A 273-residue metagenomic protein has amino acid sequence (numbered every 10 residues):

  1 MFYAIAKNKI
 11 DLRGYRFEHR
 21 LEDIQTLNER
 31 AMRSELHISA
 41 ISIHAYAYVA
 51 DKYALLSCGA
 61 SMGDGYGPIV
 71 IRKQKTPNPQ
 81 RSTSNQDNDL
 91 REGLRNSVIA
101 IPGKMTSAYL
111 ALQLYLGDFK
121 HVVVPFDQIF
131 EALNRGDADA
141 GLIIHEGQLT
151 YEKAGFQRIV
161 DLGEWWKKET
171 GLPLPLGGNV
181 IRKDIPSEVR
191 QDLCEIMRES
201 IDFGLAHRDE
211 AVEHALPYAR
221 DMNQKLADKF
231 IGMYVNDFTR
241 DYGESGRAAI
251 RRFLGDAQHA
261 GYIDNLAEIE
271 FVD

Functional and structural regions predicted by a protein language model:
M1-E22: Short, polar/charged alpha-helical segment
M1-N8, Y66-N78, N85-A140, E146 (+1 more regions): Bilobed "Venus flytrap"/periplasmic-binding protein-like clamshell domains and structurally analogous long
D23-Q25, S34-A47, P125-F126, I143-L149: Beta->alpha turn/N-cap motifs
R30-G63: Short, structured active-site "lid" loops
L55-R81, N88, L114, K168-D184: Hydrophobic/proline-rich hinge and linker segments of small-molecule sensing/allosteric domains, predominantly
F126-P217: Pocket-lining segment of extracytoplasmic ligand-binding domains
P186-D256: Secondary-structure end/capping motifs
D256-D273: Conserved C-terminal helix/tail region of periplasmic/extracytoplasmic solute-binding proteins
